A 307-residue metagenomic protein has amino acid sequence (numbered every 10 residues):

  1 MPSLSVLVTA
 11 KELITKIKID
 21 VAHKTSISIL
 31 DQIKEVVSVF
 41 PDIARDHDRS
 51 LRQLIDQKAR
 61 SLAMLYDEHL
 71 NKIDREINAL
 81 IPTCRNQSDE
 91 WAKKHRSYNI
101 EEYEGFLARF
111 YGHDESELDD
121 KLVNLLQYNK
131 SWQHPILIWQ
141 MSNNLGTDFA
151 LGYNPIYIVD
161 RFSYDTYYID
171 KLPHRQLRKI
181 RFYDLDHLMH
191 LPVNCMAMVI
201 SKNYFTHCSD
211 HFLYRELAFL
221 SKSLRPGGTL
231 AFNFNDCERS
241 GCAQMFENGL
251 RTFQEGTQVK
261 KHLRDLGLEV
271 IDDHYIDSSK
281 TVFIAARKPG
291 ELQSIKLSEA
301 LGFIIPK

Functional and structural regions predicted by a protein language model:
P2-H190, C208-F212, T229-K307: Class I (Rossmann-like) S-adenosyl-L-methionine-dependent methyltransferase catalytic domain, capturing the SAM-binding
M189-V199: A short acidic, Gly/Pro-enriched loop at the edge of an enzyme's catalytic core that lines a small-molecule cofactor
A197-H211: A short SAM/SAH-binding and catalytic strip from SAM-dependent methyltransferases
Y214-P226: A short glycine-rich, Lys/Arg-flanked "PGG" loop and its adjoining helix->strand segment in the class I
